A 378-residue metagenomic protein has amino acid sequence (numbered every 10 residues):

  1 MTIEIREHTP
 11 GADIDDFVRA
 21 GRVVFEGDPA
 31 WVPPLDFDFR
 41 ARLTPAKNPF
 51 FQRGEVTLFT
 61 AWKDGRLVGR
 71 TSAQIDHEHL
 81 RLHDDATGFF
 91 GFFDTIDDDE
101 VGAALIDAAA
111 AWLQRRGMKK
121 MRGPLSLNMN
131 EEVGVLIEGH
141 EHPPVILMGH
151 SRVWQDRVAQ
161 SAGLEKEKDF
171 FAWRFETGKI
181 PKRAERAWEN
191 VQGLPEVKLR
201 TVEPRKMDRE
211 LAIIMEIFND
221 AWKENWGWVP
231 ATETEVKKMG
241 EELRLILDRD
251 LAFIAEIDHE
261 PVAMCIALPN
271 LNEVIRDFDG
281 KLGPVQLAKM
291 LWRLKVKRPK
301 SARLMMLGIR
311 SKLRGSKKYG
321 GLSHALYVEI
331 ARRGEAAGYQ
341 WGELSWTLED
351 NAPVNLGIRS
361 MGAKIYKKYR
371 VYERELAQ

Functional and structural regions predicted by a protein language model:
I3, G149-G227, L251: Acyltransferase donor/substrate-recognition loop-hinge adjacent to the catalytic core
H8-I14, P33-P45, F50-A73, H77 (+7 more regions): Catalytic cores of nucleotide-enabled group-transfer and carboxylate-activating enzymes in metabolic and assembly-line
I14, L67, H77-L80, M129-E131 (+6 more regions): Flexible loop/turn segments at secondary-structure boundaries
G21-F59, K63, A73-R81, K206-I309: A conserved beta-strand-loop-helix scaffold within acyl/acetyltransferase catalytic domains
R81-G163, F278-M361: Acyl-donor binding region in acyl/amide transferases
R122, R174, I254, I266 (+1 more regions): Short beta-strand segments
